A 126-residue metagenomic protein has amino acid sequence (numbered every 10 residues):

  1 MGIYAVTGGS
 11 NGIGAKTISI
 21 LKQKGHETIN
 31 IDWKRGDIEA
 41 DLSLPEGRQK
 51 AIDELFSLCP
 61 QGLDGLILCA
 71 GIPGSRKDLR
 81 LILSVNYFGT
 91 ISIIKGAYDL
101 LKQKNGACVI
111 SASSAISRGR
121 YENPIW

Functional and structural regions predicted by a protein language model:
I3-V6, L66-I67: Conserved hydrophobic beta-strands of the Rossmann-like cofactor-binding core in SDR/related NAD(P)H-dependent
T7-S10, G14-S19: N-terminal Rossmann NAD(P)H-binding glycine-rich loop of SDR-like oxidoreductase domains
W33-G47: Rossmann-fold cofactor-recognition segment
D37, I82-L83: A hydrophobic alpha-helix adjacent to the NAD(P)-binding/active-site core of NAD(P)-dependent oxidoreductases, strongly
S43-Q61: Conserved Rossmann-fold cofactor-binding substructure of NAD(P)-dependent oxidoreductases
A51, I93-A97, L101: Hydrophobic positions on the long internal alpha-helix of Rossmann-like NAD(P)-dependent oxidoreductase domains
G71-R76, K102-W126: Catalytic loop of short-chain dehydrogenase/reductase
